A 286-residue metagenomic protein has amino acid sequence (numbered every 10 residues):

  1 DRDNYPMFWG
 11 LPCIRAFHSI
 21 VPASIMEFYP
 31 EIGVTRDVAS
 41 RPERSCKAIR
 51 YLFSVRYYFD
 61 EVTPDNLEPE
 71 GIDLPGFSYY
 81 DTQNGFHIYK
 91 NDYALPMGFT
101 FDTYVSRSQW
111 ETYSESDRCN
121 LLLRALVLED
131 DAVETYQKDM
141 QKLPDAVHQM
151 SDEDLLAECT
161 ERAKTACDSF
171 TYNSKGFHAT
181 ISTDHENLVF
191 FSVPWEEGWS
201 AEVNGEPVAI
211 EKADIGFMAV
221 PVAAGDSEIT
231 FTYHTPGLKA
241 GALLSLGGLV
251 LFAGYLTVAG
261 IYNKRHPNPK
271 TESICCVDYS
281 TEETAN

Functional and structural regions predicted by a protein language model:
D1-T165, N173-H178, F190, T271-Y279: Conserved luminal/periplasmic juxtamembrane motif of membrane-embedded glycan-processing enzymes
D130-Y279, E283: Active-site-proximal, structured, solvent-exposed surfaces of multi-pass membrane proteins that position macromolecular
